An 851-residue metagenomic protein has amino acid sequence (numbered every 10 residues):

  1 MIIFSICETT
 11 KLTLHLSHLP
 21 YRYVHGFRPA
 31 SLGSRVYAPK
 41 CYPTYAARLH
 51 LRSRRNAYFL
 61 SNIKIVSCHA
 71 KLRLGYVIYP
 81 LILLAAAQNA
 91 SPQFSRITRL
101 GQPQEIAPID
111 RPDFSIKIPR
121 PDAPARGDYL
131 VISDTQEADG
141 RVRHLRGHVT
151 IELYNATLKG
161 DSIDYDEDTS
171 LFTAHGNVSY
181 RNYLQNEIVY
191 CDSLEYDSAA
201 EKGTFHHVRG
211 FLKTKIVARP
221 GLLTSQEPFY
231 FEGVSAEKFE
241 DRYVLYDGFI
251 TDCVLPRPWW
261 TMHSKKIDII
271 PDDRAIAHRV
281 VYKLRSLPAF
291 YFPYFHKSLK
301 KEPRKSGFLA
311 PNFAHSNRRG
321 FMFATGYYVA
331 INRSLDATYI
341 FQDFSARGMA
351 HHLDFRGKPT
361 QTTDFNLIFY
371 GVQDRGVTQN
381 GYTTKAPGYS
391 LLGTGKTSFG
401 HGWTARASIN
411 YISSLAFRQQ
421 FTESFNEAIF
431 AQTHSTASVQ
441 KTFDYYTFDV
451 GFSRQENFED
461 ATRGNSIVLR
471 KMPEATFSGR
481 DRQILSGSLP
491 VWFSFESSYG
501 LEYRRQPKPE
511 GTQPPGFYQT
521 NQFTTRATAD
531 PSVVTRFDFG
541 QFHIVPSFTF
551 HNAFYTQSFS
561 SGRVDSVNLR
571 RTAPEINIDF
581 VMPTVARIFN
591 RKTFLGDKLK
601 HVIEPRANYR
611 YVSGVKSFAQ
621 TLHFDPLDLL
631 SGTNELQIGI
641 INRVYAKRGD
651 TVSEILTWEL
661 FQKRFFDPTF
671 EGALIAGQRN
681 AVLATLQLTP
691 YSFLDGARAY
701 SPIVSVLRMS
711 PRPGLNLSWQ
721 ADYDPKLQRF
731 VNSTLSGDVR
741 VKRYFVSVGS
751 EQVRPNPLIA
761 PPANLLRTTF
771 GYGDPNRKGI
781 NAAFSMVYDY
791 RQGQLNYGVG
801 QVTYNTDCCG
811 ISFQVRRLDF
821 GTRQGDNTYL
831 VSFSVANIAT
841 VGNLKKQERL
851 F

Functional and structural regions predicted by a protein language model:
L19-Y21, K40: Intrinsic low-complexity, disordered N-terminal segments enriched in polar/charged/small residues
Y23-R35, P43-R48: Intrinsic, low-complexity polybasic segments
I63-V77: Bacterial N-terminal signal peptides that target proteins for export
Y76-A85: Bacterial N-terminal signal peptides
F94-T251: Charged (often Lys/Glu-rich) extended helix/loop segments that serve as interaction or gating elements
N186-I188, S193-T251, L255-K266, I270-P271 (+1 more regions): Outer-membrane beta-barrel proteins and related beta-barrel translocases across Gram-negative bacteria
